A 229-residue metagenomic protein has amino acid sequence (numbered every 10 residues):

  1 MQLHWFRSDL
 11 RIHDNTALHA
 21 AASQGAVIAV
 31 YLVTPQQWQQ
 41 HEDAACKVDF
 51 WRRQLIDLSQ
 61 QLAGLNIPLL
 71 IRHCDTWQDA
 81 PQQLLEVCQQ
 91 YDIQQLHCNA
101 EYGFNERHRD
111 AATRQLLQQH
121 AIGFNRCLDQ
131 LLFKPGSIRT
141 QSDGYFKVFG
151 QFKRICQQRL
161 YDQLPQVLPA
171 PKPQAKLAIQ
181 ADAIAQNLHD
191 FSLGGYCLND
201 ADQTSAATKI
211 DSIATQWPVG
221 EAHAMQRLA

Functional and structural regions predicted by a protein language model:
M1-L164, L168: Trp/Phe/Arg-rich N-terminal binding region typifying the photolyase-homology
Y145, G150-A229: Glycine/tryptophan-enriched, flexible segments
